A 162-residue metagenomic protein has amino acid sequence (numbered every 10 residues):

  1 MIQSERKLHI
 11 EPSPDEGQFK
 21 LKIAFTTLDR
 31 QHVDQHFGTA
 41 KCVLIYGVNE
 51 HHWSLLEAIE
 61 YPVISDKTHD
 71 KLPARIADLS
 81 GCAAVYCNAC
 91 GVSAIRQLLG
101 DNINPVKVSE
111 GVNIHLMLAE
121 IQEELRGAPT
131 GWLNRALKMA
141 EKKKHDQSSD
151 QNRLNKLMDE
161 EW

Functional and structural regions predicted by a protein language model:
M1-I76, V106, V112-W162: Non-catalytic interface/targeting segments
A77-V108: Mid-chain, well-packed structural core segment of small domains
